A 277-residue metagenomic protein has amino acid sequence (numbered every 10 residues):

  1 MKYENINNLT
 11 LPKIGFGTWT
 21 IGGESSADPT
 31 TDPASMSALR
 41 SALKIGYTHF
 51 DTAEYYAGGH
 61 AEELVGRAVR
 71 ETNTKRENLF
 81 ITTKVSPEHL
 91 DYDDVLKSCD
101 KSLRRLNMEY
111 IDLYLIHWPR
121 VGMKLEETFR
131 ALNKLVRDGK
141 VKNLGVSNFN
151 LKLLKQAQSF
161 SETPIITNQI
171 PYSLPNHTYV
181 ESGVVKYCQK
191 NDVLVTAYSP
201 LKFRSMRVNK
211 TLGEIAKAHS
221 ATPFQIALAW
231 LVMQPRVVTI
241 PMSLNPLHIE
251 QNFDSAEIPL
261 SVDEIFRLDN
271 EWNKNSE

Functional and structural regions predicted by a protein language model:
M1-E4, L64-V69, S98-K101, L151-L154 (+1 more regions): Alpha-helical scaffolding within the catalytic cores of extracellular/periplasmic polymer-degrading hydrolases
M1-L79: N-terminal binding-site loop/beta-alpha segment at the start of enzyme catalytic domains that lines or forms
K13, K75-L79, E109-L113, K142-N143 (+2 more regions): Short acidic capping loops at alpha-helix termini that bridge into adjacent secondary structure
D28-A42, D91-L106, E127, L154 (+1 more regions): Short, acidic/polar
F50-T52, D112-L113, G145-V146: Short beta-strand segments at enzyme active-site cores
R76-H89, L113-H117, P171-Y172: A short, structured active-site edge motif that brings together acidic residues
V95-L115, K134-D138, F160: CE4/NodB-like, metal-dependent polysaccharide N-deacetylase domain that modifies extracellular/periplasmic N-acetylated
P119-E277: Beta/alpha (TIM)-barrel catalytic core signal, keyed to glycine-rich beta->alpha loops juxtaposed to Asp/Glu that bind
